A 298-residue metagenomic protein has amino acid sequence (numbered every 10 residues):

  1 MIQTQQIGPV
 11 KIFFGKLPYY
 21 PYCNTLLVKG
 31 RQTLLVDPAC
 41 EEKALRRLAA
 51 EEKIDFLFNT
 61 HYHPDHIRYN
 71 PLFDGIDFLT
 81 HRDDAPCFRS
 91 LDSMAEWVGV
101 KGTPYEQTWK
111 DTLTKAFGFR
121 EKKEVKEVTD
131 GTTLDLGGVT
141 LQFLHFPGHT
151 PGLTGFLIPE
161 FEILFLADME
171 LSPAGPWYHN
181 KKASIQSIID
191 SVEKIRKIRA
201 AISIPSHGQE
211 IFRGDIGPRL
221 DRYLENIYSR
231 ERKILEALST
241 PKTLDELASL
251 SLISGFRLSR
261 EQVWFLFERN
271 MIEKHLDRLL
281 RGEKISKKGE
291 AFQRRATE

Functional and structural regions predicted by a protein language model:
M1-L48, T154-M169: Conserved beta-strand hairpin/beta-sheet module of binuclear metal-dependent hydrolase folds, prominently
Y22, C40-D135: Active-site HxH/HxHxD metal-binding segment of metal-dependent hydrolases
T25-L27, T108-D111, D168-L171, R213-G214: Short, basic/glycine-rich phosphate-binding loops at helix/coil junctions that contact nucleotide phosphates
V28, D37, H61, H81 (+8 more regions): Divalent metal-coordination and catalytic microenvironments
G30-Q32, A50-I54, P71-D77, P159-E162 (+2 more regions): Short glycine/proline-enriched coil/turn segments at helix->beta-strand junctions
L35-A39, I54-D65, F78-H81, F143-G148 (+2 more regions): Active-site neighborhood of phospho(di)ester-bond hydrolases with catalytic His/Asp-centered motifs
T140-E231: Metallo-beta-lactamase
K233-E298: C-terminal regulatory/interaction regions
